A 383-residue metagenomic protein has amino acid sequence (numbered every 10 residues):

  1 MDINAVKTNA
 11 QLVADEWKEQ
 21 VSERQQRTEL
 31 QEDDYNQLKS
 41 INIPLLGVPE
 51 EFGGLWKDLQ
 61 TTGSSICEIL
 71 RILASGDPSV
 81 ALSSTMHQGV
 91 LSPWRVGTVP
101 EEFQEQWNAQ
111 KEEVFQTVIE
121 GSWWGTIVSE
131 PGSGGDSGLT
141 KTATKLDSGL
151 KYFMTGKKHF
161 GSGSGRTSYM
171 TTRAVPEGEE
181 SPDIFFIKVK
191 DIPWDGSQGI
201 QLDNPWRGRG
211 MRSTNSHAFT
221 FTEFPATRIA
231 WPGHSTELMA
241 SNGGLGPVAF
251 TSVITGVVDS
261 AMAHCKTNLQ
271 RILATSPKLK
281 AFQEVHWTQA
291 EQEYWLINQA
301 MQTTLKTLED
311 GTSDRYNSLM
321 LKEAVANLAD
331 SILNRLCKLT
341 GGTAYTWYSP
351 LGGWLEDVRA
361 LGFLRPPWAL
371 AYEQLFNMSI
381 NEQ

Functional and structural regions predicted by a protein language model:
M1, V13-Q20: Generic N-terminal amphipathic, Lys/Arg-enriched alpha-helix
V13, T251, V258-A261, C265 (+5 more regions): Amphipathic alpha-helices that form helix-helix packing interfaces
K18-Q26, W295-A324, C337-Y345: C-terminal helix-coil-helix/basic helical segment that borders enzyme active sites and/or dimer interfaces and provides
E32, N36-S40, L45-T155: Glycine-rich flavin
K157-G199: A short core secondary-structure module
N204-E293: Glycine-rich beta->alpha junctions and the first turn(s) of the following alpha-helix
A281-T288, R315-M320, S349: Short, charged, amphipathic alpha-helical segments
G342-Q383: Glycine-rich phosphate/cofactor-binding loops in nucleotide/flavin-utilizing enzymes
